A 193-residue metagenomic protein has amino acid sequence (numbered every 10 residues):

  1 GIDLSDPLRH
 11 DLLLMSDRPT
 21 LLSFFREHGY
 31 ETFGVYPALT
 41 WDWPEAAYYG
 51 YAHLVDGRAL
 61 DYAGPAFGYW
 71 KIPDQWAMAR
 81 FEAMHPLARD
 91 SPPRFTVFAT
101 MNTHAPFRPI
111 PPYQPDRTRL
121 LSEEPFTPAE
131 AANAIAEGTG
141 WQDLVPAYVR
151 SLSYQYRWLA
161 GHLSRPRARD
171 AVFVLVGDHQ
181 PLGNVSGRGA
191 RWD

Functional and structural regions predicted by a protein language model:
G1-D193: Solvent-exposed soluble domains appended to multi-pass membrane proteins
